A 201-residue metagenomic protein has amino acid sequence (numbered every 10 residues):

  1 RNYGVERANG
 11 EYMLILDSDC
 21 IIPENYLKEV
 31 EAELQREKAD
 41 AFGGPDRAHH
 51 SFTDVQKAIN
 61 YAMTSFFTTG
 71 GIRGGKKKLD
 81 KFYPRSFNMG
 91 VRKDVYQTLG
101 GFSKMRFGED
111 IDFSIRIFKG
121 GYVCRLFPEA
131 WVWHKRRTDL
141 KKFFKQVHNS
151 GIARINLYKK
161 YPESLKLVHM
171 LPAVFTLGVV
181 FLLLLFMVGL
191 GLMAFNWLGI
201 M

Functional and structural regions predicted by a protein language model:
R1-A8, E29, L79, Y83-F87: Glycine-rich, basic loop-to-helix element that forms the pyrophosphate-binding segment of sugar-nucleotide handling
M13: Short aromatic/hydrophobic "clamp" motif used to bind/position activated sugar donors
D17-I21: The conserved acidic donor/metal-binding loop of glycosyltransferases
E24-K57, K135: Conserved donor NDP-sugar-binding/catalytic core segment of glycosyltransferases
A48, G71-Q97, R106, D112 (+4 more regions): A recurrent flexible, glycine/aromatic-enriched loop bordering the glycosyltransferase active site that acts as
S103-L165: Catalytic donor/gating beta->alpha subdomain of glycosyltransferases that bind UDP-sugars
K141-I200: Basic/Trp-rich segment in TM-proximal cytosolic loops or flexible interdomain/linker regions
